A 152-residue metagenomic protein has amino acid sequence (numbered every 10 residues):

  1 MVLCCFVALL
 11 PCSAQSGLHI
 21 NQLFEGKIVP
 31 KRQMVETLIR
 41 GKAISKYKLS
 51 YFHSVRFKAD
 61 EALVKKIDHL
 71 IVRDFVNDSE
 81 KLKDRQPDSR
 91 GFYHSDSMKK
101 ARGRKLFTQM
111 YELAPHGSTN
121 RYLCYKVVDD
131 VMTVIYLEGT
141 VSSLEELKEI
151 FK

Functional and structural regions predicted by a protein language model:
M1-I20: Bacterial Sec-dependent N-terminal signal peptides
L18-D74: Early exported N-terminus immediately downstream of N-terminal targeting peptides
R56-R102: Mid-chain, structured segments of secreted extracytoplasmic proteins
H94-N120: Acidic, glycine-rich flexible loop segments
M110-S142: A short, solvent-exposed beta-edge/loop patch
T140-K152: Short, low-complexity, Pro/Ser/Thr/Gly-rich segments in the mature regions of secreted, periplasmic
